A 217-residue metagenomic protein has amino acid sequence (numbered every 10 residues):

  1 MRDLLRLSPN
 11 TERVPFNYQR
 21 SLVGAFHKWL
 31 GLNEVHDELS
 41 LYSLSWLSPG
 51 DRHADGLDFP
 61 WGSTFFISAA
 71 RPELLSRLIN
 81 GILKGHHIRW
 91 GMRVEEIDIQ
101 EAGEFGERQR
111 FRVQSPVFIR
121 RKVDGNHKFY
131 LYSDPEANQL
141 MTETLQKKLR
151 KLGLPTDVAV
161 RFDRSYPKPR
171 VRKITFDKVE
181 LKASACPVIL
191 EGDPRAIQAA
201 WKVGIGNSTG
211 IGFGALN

Functional and structural regions predicted by a protein language model:
M1-N217: RNA-interacting cores
